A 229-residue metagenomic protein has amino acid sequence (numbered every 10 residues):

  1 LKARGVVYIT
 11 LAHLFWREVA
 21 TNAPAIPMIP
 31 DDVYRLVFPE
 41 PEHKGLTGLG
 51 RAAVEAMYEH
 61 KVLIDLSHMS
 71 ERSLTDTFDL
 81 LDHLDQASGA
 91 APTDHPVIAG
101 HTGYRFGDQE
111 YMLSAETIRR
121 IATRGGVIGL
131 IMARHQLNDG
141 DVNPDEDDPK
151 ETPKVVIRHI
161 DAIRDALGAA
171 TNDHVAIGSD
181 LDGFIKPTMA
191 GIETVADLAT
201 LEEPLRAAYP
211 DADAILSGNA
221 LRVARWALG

Functional and structural regions predicted by a protein language model:
L1-A3, V7, A25-L63, M69-V97 (+2 more regions): Histidine/acidic residue-rich metal-binding segments in metalloenzymes
G5, I64, I128, D180 (+1 more regions): Conserved, mostly hydrophobic/aromatic
A12-W16, S67-L74, T102-R105, A133-H135 (+2 more regions): Active-site beta-loop-alpha junctions enriched in small/polar residues
H13-I26, P30: Histidine/acidic-residue-rich, glycine-tolerant segments that coordinate divalent metal ions
T21-N22, D76-F78, E110, I131 (+3 more regions): Short, solvent-exposed loop/turn and secondary-structure capping segments
V127-L137: A conserved active-site cap/scaffold subdomain adjacent to cofactor or substrate pockets
I131-M132, A170-I192: Short acidic/histidine-rich active-site segments
I192-G229: Mid-to-C-terminal alpha-helical segments outside catalytic/metal-binding sites
